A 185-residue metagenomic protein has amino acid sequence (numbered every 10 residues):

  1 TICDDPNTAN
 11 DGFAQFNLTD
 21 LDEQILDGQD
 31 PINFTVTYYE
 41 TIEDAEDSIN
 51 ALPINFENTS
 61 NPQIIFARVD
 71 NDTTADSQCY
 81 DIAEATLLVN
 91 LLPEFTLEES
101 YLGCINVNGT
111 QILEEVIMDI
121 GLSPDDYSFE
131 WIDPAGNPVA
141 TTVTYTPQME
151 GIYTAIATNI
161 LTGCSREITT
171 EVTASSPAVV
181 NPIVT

Functional and structural regions predicted by a protein language model:
T1-T185: Proline- and Ser/Thr-rich low-complexity, intrinsically disordered segments
